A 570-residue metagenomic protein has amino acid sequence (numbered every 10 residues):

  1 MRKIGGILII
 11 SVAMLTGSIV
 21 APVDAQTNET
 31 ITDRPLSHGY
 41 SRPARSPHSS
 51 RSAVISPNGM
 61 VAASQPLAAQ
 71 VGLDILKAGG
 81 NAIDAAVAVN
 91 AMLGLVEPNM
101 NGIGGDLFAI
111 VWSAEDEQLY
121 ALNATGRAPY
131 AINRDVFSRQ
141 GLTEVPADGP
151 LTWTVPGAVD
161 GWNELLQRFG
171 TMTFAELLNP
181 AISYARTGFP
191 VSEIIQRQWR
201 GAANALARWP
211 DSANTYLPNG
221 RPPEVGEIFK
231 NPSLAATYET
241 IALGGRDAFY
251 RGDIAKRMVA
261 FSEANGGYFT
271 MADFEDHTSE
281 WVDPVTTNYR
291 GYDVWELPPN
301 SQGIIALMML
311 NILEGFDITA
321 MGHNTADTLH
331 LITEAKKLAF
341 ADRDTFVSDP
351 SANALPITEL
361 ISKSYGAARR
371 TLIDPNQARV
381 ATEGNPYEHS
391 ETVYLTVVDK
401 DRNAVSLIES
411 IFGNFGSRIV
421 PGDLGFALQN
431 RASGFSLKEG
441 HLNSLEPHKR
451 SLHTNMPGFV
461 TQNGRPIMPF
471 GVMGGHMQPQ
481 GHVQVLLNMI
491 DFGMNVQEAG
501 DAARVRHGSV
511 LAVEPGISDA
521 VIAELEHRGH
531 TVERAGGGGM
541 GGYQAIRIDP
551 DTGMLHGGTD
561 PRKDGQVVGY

Functional and structural regions predicted by a protein language model:
M1-I9: Bacterial N-terminal signal peptides that target proteins for export
L8-S18: Bacterial N-terminal signal peptides
Q26-Q70, A82-G244, F249-R251, K256-S301 (+3 more regions): Noncatalytic scaffold domains of N-terminal-nucleophile
H38-G39, G315-I411, D423-L424, R431 (+1 more regions): Internal maturation/activation junctions in enzymes
I75-L76, D160-R168, G244-R251, K256 (+1 more regions): Alpha-helical support elements that line or immediately flank enzyme active sites and cofactor-binding pockets
L95-G102, D106-A121, F269-T270, N403-M468 (+2 more regions): Active-site rim segments in enzyme catalytic domains, especially the processed small/beta chain of N-terminal
W281, H389-T392, H453-N455: Short, small/polar residue-rich loop motifs at catalytic or cofactor-binding pockets
D401, K449, H482, D491-G538: Extended C-terminal subregions enriched in glycine
